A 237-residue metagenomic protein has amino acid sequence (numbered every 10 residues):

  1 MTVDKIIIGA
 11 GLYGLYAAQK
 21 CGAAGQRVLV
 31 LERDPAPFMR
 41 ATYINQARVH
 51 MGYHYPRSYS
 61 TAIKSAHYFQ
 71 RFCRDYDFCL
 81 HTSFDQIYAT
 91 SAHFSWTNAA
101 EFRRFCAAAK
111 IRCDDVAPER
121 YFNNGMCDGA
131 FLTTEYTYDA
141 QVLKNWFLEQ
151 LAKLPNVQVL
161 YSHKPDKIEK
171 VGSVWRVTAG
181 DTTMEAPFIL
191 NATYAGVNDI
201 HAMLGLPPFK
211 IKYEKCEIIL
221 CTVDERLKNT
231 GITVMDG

Functional and structural regions predicted by a protein language model:
V3-D4, F78, A186-P187: Local beta-strand N-terminus motif with an aromatic residue
V3-V30: N-terminal Rossmann-like FAD-binding beta1-loop-alpha1 element of flavoenzymes
Y16, T182-G237: Flavin-dependent oxidoreductases
Q19, A23, E149, K153 (+1 more regions): Short, well-ordered alpha-helices that flank and scaffold nucleotide-derived cofactor binding pockets
G22-I44: Glycine-rich FAD pyrophosphate-binding loop
Q26-V28, C113, I189: Hydrophobic anchor at the start of a short beta-strand that flanks the dinucleotide cofactor-binding loop
Q46-Y121, M126-G129: Dinucleotide-binding Rossmann-like beta1-alpha1 core, especially the glycine-rich loop that anchors the ADP
F131-F188, A192-D199: Helical element adjacent to the flavin cofactor pocket in flavoenzyme catalytic cores
